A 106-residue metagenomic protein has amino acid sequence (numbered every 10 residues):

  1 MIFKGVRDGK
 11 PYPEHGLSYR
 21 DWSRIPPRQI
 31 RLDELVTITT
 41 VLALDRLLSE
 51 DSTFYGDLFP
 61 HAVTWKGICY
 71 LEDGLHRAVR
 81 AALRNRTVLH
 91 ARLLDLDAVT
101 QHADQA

Functional and structural regions predicted by a protein language model:
M1-D21: N-terminal leader/domain-start detector
F3-G5, P27-L32, V36-I38, L83 (+3 more regions): Hydrophobic transmembrane signal anchors and adjacent membrane-proximal interface regions, especially in viral
H15-Y70, A82: Short alpha-helix boundary/capping and kink motifs at helix termini
G56-A106: A short, basic-hydrophobic beta/loop patch
